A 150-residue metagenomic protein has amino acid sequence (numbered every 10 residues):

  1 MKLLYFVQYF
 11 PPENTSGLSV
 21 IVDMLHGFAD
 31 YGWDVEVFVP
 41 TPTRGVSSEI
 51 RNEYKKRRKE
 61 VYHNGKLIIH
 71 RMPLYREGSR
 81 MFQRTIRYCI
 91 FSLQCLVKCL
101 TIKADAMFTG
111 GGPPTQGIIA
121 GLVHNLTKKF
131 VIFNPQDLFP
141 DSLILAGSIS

Functional and structural regions predicted by a protein language model:
M1-V61, G65: N-terminal subdomain of nucleotide-sugar transferases
Y5, V37, R71, F133-P135: Hydrophobic residues in well-ordered beta-strands that form the structural core
Q8, Y75-Q83, T101, K129-S150: Acceptor-binding helix/loop patch of EC 2.4 sugar-transfer enzymes, predominantly nucleotide-sugar-dependent
E13, G45-S47, S79, Q116 (+1 more regions): Generic structural signal for helix capping and beta-alpha/helix-loop junctions
V22-H26, D30, V97-L100, L122-N125: Short, well-ordered alpha-helices that flank and scaffold nucleotide-derived cofactor binding pockets
P40-I102: A conserved catalytic-core segment of Leloir-type glycosyltransferases
N52-R57, N125-T127, I149-S150: Short, hinge-like loop/turn segments at secondary-structure boundaries
T85-L96, A104-K129, F133-Q136, P140: An aromatic- and histidine-rich active-site surface loop
